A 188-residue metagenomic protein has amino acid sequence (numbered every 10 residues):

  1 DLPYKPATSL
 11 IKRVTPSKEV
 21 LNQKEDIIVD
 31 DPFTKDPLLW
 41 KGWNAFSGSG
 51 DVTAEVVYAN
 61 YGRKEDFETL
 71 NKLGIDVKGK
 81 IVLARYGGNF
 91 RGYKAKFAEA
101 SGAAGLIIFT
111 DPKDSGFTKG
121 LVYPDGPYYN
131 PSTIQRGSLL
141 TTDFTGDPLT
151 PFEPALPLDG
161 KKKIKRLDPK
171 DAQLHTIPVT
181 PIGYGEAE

Functional and structural regions predicted by a protein language model:
D1-D30, A95, I108, G116-D125 (+2 more regions): Protein/peptide-recognition domains central to ubiquitin and immune signaling
D1-I81, P112, N130-D143: Noncatalytic luminal/extracellular "stalk/propeptide" segments of secretory-pathway proteins
A59, A84, I177: Peri-catalytic substrate-binding/gating loops that frame the active-site cleft of hydrolases
F67-N71, Y93-K96, T118-K119: A short secondary-structure junction signal
V82-A84, A104-T110: Short hydrophobic alpha-helical runs that function as membrane-insertion/retention elements
Y86-G92: Short, glycine/acidic-rich beta->alpha junctions
E99-A100: Non-catalytic positions within long, well-ordered alpha-helices that form the structural scaffold/packing of enzyme
N130-E188: Long, well-ordered, tryptophan-enriched scaffold segments
